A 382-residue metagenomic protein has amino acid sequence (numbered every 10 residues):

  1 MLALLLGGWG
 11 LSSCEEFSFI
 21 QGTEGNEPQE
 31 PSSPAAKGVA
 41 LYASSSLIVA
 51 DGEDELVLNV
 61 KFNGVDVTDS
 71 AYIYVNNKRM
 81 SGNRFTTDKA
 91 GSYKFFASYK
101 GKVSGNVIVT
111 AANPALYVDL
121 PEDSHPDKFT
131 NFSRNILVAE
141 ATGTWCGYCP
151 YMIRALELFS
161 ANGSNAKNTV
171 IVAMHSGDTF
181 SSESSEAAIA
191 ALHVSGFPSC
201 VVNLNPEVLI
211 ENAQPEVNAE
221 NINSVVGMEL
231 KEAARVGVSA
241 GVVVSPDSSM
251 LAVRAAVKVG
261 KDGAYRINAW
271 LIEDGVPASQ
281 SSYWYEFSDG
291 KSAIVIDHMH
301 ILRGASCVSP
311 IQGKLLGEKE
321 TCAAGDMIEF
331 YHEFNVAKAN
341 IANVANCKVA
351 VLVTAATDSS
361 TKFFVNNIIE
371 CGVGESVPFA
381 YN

Functional and structural regions predicted by a protein language model:
M1, G7-S46, K102-S124, F379-N382: Bacterial Sec-dependent N-terminal signal peptides
S45, K78-F85: Short, solvent-exposed S/T- and G/P-enriched segments that are highly enriched in secreted/extracellular and lumenal
S46-D54, V243-S248: Short, solvent-exposed loop/linker segments at the N-terminal edge of repeated beta-sheet extracellular domains
D51-V65: Beta-strand-rich structural segments
R84-S92: Solvent-exposed segments in extracellular or luminal domains encompassing
G91-G101: Append "Rare intracellular matches occur via the same short Y/T/C beta-strand/loop motifs
D127-G163, K167: Local sequence-structure signature of Cys/Sec-based thiol-disulfide redox active-site neighborhoods
V170-N382: Short, conserved sequence motifs used for protein processing/export or organelle targeting and for catalysis
